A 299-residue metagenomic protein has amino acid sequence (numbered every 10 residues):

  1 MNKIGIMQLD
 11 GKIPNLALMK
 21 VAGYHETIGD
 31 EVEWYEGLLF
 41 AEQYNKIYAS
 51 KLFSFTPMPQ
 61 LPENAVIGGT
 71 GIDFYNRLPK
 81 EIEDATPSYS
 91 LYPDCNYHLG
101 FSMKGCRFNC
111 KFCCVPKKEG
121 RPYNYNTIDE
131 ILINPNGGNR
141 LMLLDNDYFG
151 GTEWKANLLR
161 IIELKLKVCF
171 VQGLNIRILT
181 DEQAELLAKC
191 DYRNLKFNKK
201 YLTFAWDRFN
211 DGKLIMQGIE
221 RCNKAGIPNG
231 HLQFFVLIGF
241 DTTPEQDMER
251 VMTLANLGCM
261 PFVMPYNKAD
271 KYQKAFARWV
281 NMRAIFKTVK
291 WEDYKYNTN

Functional and structural regions predicted by a protein language model:
M1, L38-N45, P59-P62, P93-D94 (+3 more regions): Flexible, charged surface loops at secondary-structure boundaries
M1-I67, I72-Y75: A short, structured N-terminal alpha-helical element that caps or precedes a catalytic domain
I6-M7, G11, Y48-A49, V115-I219 (+2 more regions): Core AdoMet radical
A17, D94-I131: Canonical Radical SAM [4Fe-4S] cluster-binding loop centered on the CxxxCxxC motif and its immediate flanking residues
E26, I162, N223, A255-N256: Anion (oxyanion) recognition and catalysis
V66-Y92: Ser/Thr/Gly-rich flexible loops in soluble cytosolic domains mediating phosphotransfer, phosphorylation
I238-P244, F262-N299: Flexible glycine/acidic-rich beta-alpha junction loops that bind and position SAM and/or redox cofactors in anaerobic
D241-G258: Catalytic cores of alpha/beta
